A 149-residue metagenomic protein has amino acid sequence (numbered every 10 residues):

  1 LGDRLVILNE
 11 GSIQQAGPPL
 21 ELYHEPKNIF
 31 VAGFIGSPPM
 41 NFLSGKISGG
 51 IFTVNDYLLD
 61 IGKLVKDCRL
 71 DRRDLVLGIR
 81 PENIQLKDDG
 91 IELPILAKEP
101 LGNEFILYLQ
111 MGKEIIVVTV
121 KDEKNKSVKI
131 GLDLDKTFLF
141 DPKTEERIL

Functional and structural regions predicted by a protein language model:
L1, E25, D71-R73: Structured helix-beta-strand junction loops
L1-I7, P18, I29: Conserved catalytic segment of ABC-fold P-loop ATPases
R4, L22, K98-G102: Beta-strand-rich soluble domains of envelope-associated proteins, predominantly from Gram-negative bacteria
I7-L8, I79: Catalytic metal- and UDP-sugar-binding loop of GT-A-like glycosyltransferases, i.e., residues flanking the conserved
E10-P18, E25: ABC ATPase "signature
H24-I47, G78: C-terminal boundary and immediately downstream tail of ABC-type ATPase nucleotide-binding domains
P38-F42, G50-L149: Non-catalytic connector elements of ABC transporters
